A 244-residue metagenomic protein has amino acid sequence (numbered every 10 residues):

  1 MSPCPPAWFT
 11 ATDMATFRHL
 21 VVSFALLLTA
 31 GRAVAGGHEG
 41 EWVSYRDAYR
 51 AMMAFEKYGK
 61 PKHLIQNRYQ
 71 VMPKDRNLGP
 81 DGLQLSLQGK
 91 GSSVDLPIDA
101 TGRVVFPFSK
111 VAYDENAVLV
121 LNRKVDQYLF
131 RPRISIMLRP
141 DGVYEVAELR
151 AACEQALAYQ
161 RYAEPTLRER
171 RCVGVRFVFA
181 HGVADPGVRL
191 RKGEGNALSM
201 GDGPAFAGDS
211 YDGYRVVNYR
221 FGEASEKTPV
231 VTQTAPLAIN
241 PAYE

Functional and structural regions predicted by a protein language model:
C4-V21: Bacterial N-terminal signal peptides that target proteins for export
A30-G31: N-terminal signal peptide c-region/cleavage motif recognized by signal peptidases
A35-D114: N-terminal Sec/ER secretory leader and immediately downstream segment of secreted/extracellular precursors
V71-P97, G174-P204: Extended low-complexity, serine/threonine- and proline-enriched intrinsically disordered segments
L78-L157: Structured domain cores in non-transmembrane regions
V105-V111, D209-A224: Beta-sandwich interaction modules
Y113-R133, V217, F221-P241: Short, aromatic- and glycine-rich surface loops/edge beta-strands on solvent-exposed regions
R131-G201: Short helix-loop boundary/capping segments
